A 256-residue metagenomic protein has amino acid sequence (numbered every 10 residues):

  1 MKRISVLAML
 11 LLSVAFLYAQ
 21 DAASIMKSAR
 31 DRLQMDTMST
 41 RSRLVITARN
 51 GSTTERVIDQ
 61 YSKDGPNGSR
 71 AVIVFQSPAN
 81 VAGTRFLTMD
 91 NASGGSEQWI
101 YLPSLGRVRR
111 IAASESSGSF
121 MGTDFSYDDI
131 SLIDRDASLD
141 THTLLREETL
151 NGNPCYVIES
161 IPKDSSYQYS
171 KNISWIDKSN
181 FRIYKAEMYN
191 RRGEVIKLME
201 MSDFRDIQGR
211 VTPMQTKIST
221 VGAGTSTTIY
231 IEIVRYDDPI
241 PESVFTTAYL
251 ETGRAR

Functional and structural regions predicted by a protein language model:
I4-S13: Sec-dependent N-terminal signal peptides
A15-A19: Sec/Tat signal peptide C-region and signal peptidase I cleavage site
D21-S104: N-terminal mature ectodomain segment of secretory-pathway/periplasmic proteins
A23, T54-E55, L132-T143, G193-L198: A short, amphipathic edge element
K27, Q76, L87-M89, E97-Y101 (+4 more regions): Gly/Pro-enriched, hydrophobic low-complexity segments that function as extracytoplasmic propeptides/linkers
T53, V81, S93, D140 (+2 more regions): Short solvent-exposed loop/turn micro-motifs enriched in small/polar/acidic residues
Y61-S62, T143-T149, S202-F204: Short amphipathic beta-strand and strand-loop transition segments with alternating hydrophobic
A255-R256: Short, solvent-exposed mixed-charge patches
